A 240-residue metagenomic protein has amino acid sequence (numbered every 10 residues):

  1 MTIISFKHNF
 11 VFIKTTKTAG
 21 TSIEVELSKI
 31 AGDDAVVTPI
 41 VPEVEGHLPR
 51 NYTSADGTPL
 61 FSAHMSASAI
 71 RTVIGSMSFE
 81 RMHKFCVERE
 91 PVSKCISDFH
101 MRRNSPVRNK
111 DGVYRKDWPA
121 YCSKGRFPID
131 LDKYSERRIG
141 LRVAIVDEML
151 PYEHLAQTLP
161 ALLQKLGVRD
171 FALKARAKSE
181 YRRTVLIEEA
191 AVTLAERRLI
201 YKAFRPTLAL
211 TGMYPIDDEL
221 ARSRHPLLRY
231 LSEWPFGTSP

Functional and structural regions predicted by a protein language model:
M1-P240: Membrane-interface amphipathic segments in extracytoplasmic regions
